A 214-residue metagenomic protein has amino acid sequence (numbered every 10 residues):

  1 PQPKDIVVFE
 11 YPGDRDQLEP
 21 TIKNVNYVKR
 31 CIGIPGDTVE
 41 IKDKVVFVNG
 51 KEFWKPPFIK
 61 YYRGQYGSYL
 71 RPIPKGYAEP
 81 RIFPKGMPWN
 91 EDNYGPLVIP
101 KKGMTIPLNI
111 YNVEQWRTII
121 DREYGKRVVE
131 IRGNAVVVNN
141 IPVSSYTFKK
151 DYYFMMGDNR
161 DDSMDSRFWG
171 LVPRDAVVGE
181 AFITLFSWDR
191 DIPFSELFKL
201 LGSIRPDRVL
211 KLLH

Functional and structural regions predicted by a protein language model:
P1-H214: Soluble "head" domains of membrane/secretory-pathway proteins
